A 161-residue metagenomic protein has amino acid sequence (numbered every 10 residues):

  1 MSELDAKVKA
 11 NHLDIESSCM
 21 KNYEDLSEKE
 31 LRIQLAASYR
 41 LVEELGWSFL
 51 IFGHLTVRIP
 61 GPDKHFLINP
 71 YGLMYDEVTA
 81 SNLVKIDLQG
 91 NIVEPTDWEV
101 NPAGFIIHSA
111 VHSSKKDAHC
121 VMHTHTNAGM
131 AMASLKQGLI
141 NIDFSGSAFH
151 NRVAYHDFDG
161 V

Functional and structural regions predicted by a protein language model:
M1-V161: Glycine-rich flexible loops
